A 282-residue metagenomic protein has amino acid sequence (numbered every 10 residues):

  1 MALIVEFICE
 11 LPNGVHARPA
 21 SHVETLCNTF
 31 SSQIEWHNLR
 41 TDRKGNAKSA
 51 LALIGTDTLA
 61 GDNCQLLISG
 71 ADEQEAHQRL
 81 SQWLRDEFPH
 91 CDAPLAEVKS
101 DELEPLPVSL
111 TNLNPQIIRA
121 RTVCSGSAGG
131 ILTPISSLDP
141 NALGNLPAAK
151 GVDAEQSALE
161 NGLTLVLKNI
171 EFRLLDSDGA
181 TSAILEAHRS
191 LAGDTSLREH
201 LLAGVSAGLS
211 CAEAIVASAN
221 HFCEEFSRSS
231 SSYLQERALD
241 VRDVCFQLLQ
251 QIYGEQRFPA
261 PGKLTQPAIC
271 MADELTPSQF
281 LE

Functional and structural regions predicted by a protein language model:
M1-L11: Short amphipathic
N13, R18-S21, T25-N28, E35-N38 (+3 more regions): Non-catalytic, soluble scaffold/interaction modules
T56: Short, charge-patterned binding micro-sites
